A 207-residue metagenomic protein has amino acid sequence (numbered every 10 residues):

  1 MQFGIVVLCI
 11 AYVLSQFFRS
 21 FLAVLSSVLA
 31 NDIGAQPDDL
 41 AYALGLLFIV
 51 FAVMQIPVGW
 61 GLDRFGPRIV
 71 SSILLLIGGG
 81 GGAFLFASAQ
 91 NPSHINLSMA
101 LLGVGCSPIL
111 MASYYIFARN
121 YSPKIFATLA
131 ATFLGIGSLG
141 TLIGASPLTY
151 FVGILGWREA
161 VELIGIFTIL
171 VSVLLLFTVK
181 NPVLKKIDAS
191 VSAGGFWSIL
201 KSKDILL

Functional and structural regions predicted by a protein language model:
F3-P37: Extracytoplasmic
Q16, S20, G103-M111, L142: Small-residue-rich segments within alpha-helical transmembrane domains of MFS-like 12-TM solute carriers
S20, F48-I56, T141-L142: Residue-level signature of mid-helix packing/kink "hotspots" within the transmembrane helices of 12-pass Major
V53-Q90: Conserved MFS/SLC helix-loop-helix module at the cytosolic interface between two early adjacent transmembrane helices
S98-I136: Cytoplasmic helix-loop-helix junction between adjacent transmembrane helices in 12-TM secondary transporters
F133-F177: Helix-loop-helix hairpin linking two adjacent transmembrane segments in secondary transporters
P182-L207: Juxtamembrane intracellular "pre-TM" segments in multi-pass secondary transporters
